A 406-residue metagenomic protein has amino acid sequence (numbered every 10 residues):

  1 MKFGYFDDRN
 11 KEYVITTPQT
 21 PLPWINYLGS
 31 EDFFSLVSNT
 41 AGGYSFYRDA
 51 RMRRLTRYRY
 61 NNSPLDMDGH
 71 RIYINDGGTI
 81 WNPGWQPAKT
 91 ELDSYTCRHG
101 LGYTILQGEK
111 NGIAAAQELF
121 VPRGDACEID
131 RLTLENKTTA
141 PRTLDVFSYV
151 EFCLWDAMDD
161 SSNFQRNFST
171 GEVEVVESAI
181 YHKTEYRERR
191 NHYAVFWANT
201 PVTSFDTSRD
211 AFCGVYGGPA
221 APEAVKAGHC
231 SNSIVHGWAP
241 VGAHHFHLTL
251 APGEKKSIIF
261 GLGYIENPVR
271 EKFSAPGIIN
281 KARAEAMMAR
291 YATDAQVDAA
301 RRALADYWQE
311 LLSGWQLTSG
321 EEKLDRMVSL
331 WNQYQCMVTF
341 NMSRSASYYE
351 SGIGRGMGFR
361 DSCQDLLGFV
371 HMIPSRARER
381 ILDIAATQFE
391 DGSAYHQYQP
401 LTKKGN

Functional and structural regions predicted by a protein language model:
M1-R360, P374-D383, T387: Anionic coordination/interaction segments
D160, E174, S393-Y395, G405: Short alpha-helix boundary/capping motifs
S347-G356, Y395-N406: Carbohydrate-binding/catalytic loop surfaces
C363-S375: Well-ordered alpha-helical scaffold segments within catalytic/enzyme domains
A386-H396: Short, mixed-charge aromatic SLiMs
